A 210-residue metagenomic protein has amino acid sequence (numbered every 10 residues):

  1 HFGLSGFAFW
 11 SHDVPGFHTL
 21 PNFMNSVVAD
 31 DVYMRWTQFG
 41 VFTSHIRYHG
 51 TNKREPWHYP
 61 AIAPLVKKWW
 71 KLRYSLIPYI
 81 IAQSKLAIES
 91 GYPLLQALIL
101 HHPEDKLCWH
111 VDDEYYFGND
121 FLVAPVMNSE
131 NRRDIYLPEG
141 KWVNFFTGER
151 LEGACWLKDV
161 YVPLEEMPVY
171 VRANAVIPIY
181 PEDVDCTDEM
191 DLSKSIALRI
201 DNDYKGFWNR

Functional and structural regions predicted by a protein language model:
H1-M167, V171-R172, G206-N209: Catalytic-domain carbohydrate-binding cleft regions of carbohydrate-active enzymes
E166-R210: Accessory, solvent-exposed terminal regions and/or long lumenal/extracellular loops of proteins
